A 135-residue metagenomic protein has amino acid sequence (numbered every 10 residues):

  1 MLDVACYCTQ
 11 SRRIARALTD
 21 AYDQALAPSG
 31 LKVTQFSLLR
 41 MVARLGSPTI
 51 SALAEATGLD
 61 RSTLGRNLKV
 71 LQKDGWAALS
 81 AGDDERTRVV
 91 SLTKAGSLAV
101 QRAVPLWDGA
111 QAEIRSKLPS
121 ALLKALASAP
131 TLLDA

Functional and structural regions predicted by a protein language model:
M1-S29, V89-L92, K124, L133-A135: N-terminal leader segment of winged-helix/HTH proteins
S11, V42-G46: Short helix-to-turn junction characteristic of helix-turn-helix DNA-binding domains, especially the helix
A17, A21, S37-R40, L98: Pre-recognition alpha-helix immediately N-terminal to the DNA-recognition helix within helix-turn-helix or winged-helix
F36, S62: Key DNA-contact positions within bacterial/archaeal DNA-binding proteins
S47, K69-A127: Charged, amphipathic alpha-helical coiled-coil/dimerization segments
A54: The alpha-helix within a helix-turn-helix
